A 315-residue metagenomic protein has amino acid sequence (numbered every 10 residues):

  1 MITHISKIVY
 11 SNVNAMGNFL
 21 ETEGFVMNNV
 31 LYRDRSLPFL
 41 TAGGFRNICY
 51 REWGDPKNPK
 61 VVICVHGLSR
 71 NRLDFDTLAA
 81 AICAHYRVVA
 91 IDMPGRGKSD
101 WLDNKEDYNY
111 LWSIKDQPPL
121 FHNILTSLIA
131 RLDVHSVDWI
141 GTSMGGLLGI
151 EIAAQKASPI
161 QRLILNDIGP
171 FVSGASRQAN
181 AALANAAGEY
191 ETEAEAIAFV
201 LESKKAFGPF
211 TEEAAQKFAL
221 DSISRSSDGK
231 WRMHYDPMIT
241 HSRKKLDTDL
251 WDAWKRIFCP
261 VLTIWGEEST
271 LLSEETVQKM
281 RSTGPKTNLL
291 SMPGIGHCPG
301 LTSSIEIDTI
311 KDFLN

Functional and structural regions predicted by a protein language model:
M1-V62, A84-Y86, K105, D133 (+1 more regions): Alpha/beta-hydrolase fold catalytic core
R51, T77, A90-I140: Active-site loop/oxyanion-hole signature of alpha/beta-hydrolase fold enzymes
E52-W101: Conserved HGGG/HGGXW glycine-rich cap/lid loop of the alpha/beta-hydrolase fold
G141, G145, G149: Gly/Ala-rich beta-loop-alpha elbow adjacent to hydrolase catalytic centers
I150-A154, Q161-A194: Flexible "cap/lid" loop of the alpha/beta hydrolase fold
E191-T248: Conserved alpha/beta-hydrolase catalytic His-Asp/Glu region
S226-R281: Conserved serine/cysteine hydrolase catalytic core
I295-I305: Catalytic histidine-centered segment of alpha/beta-hydrolase-like enzymes
